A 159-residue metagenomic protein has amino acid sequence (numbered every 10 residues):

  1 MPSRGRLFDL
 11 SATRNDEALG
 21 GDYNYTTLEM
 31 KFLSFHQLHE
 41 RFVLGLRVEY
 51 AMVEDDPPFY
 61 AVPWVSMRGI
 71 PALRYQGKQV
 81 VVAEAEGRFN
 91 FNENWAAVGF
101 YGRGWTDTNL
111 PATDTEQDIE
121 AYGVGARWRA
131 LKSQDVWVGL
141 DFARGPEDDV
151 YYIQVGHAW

Functional and structural regions predicted by a protein language model:
M1-E93, A97-N109: C-terminal outer-membrane beta-barrel translocator/porin domains of Gram-negative envelope proteins and their
Y25-E29, V80-V82, I119-G123, W137 (+1 more regions): Transmembrane beta-barrel architecture of outer-membrane proteins
K31-L33, E84-E86, G125-R127, G139-D141 (+1 more regions): Outer-membrane beta-barrel architecture
V53, A143-E147: Short, surface-exposed acidic/glycine-rich loop or hinge patches that mediate macromolecular interfaces
R88, N92, T106, W128-V136 (+1 more regions): Hydrophobic alpha-helical segments
A97-F100, V136-F142: Conserved active-site loop/cleft motifs that coordinate metal ions or position small ligands
T108-D118: Small/polar, glycine/serine/threonine/aspartate-rich low-complexity segments that form flexible
G123-S133, E147-W159: Outer-membrane beta-barrel "beta-signal"
